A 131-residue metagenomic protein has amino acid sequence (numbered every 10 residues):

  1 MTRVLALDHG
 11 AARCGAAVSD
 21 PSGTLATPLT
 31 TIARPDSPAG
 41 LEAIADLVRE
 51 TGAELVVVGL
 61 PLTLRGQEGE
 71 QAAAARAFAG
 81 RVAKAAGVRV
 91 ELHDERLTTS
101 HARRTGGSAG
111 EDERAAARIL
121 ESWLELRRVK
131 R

Functional and structural regions predicted by a protein language model:
T2-L7, A11-R131: Phosphate- and other anionic-substrate recognition elements at nucleic-acid/protein interfaces
